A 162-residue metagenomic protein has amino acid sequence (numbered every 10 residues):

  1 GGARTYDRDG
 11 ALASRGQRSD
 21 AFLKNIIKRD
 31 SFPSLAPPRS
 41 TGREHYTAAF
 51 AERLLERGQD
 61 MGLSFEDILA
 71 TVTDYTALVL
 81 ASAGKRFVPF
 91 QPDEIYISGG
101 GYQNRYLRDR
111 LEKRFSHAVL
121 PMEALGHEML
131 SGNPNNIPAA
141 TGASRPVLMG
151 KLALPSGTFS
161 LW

Functional and structural regions predicted by a protein language model:
G1-T5, G84-F87, A139-M149: Short helix-capping/linker segments at secondary-structure and domain boundaries
A3-Y6, G10-E94, N104-A118: A contiguous, well-structured pocket-lining segment that forms one wall/lid of small-molecule binding clefts in soluble
F32, A36, V88-Q91, L120 (+4 more regions): Intrinsic-disorder/low-complexity coil detector
G100-Y102: Active-site metal-binding loops of divalent metal-dependent hydrolases
E112-N136: Conserved phosphate-binding/catalytic loops in two-lobed NTP-binding clefts
A124-M129, I137-W162: Structural signal for terminal/edge beta-strands and the immediately following C-terminal loop/tail that closes
